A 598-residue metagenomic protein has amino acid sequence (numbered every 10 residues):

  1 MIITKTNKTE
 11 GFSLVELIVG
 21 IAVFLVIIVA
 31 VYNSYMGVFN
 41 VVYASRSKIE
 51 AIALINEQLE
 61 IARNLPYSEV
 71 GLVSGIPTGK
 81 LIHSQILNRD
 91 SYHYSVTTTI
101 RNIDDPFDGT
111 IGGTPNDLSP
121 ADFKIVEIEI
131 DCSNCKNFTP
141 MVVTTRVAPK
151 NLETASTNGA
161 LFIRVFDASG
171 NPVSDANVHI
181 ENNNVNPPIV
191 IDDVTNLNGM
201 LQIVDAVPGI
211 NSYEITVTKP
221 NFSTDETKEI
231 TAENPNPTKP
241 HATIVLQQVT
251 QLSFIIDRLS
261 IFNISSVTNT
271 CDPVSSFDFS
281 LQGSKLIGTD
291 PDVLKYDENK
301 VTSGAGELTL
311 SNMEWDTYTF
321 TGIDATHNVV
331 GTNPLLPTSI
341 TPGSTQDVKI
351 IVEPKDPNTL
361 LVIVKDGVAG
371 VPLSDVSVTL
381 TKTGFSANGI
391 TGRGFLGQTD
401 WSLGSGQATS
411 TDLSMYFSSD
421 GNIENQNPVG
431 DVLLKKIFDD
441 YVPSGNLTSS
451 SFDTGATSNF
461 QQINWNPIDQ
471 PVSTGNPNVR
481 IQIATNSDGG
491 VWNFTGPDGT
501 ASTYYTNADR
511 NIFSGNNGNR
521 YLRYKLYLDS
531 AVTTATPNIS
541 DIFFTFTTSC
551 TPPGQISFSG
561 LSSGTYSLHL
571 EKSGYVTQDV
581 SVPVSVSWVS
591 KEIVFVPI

Functional and structural regions predicted by a protein language model:
M1-F12: N-terminal leader/signal peptides at the extreme start of proteins
F12-N56: Aliphatic-rich helix starts adjacent to a transmembrane/signal segment
S45-N171, S266: Low-complexity, Gly/Pro-rich coil/beta segments used as flexible assembly/activation regions
G159-D167, F254, S260-T268, N358-D366 (+1 more regions): A short, amphipathic beta-strand motif
N183-D205, K285-T309, T383-G392, T548-S557: Short, acidic Ser/Thr/Gly-rich low-complexity loop/linker segments typical of extracellular and cell-surface proteins
L197-I215, K219-N221, E298-T326, P552-S567 (+1 more regions): Short Pro-Gly-centered beta-turn/loop motif in secreted/extracellular proteins
T218-Q251, K300-V301, F320-K355, S549 (+3 more regions): Structured interaction patches on ligand/partner-binding surfaces of diverse proteins
I390-S549: Beta-strand-rich ligand- or partner-binding modules with a strong bias toward extracellular/periplasmic carbohydrate
